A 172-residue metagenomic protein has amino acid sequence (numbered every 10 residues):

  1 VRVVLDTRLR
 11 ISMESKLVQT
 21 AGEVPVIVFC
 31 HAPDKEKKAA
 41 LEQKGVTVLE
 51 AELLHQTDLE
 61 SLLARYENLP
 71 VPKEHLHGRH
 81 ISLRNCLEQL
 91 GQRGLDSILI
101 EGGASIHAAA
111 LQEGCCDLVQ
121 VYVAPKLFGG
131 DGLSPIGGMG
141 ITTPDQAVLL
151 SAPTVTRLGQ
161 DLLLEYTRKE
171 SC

Functional and structural regions predicted by a protein language model:
V1-C172: Enzymes that bind and transform nitrogen-containing heteroaromatic metabolites
